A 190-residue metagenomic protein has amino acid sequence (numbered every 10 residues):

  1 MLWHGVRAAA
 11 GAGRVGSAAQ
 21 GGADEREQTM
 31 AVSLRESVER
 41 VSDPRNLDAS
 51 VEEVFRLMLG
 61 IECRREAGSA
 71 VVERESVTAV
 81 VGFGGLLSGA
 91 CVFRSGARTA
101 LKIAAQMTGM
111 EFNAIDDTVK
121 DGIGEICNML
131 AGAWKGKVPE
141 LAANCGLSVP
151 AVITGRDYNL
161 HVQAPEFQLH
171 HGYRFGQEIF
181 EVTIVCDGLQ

Functional and structural regions predicted by a protein language model:
L2-V6, E25-Q190: N-terminal auxiliary interaction/assembly segments of multi-subunit proteins
R7-A18: Compositionally biased, low-complexity flexible segments
